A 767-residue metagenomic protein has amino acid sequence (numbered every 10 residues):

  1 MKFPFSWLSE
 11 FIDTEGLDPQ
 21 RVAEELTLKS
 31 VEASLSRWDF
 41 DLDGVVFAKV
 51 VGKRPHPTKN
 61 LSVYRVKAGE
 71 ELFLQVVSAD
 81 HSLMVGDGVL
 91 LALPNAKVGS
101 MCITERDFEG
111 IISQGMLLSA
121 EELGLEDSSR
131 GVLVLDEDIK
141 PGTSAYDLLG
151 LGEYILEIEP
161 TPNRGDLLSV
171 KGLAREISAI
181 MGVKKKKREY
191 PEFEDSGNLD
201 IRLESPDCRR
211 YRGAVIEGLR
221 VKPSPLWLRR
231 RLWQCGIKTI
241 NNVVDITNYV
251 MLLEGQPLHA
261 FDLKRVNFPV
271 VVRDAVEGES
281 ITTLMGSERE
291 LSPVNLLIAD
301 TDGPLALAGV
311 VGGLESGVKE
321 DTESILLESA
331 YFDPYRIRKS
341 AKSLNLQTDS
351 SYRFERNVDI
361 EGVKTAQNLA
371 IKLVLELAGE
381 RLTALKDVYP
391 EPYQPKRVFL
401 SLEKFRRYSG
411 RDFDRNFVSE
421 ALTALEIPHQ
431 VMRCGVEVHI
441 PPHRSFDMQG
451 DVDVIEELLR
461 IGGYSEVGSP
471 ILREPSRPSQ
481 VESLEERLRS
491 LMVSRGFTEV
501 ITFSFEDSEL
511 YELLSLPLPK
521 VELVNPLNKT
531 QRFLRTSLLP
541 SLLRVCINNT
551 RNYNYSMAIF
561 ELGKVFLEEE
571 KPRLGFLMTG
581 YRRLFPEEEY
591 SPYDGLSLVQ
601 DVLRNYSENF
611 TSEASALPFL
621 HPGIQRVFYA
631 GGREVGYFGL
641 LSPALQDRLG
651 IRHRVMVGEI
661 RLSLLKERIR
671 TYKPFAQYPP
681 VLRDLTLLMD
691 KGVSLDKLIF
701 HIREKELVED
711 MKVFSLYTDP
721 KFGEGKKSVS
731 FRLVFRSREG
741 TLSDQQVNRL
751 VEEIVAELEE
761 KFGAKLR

Functional and structural regions predicted by a protein language model:
M1-P191, L326, S343-N345, D349 (+4 more regions): Phosphate-backbone binding interfaces of nucleic-acid-interacting proteins
K2, A424-I427, D451, E588-R767: A carboxyl-terminal module marker
F3-L8, E153-T161, R209-E217, D349-R356 (+8 more regions): Short, hydrophobic beta-strand segments
E24, P55-P57, M181, K186-E279: Glycine/proline-enriched, intrinsically flexible loops and inter-domain linkers
F47-V76, T247-E315: Conserved mixed alpha/beta core segments that line enzyme active sites in large multi-domain catalysts
S113-L118, L133, I298-Q394, L567-E569: Mobile "lid/hinge" segments at catalytic clefts and subdomain interfaces of large enzymes
G172, V398-Y555, F560, R683 (+2 more regions): Extended, well-folded interaction surfaces typified by the phenylalanyl-tRNA synthetase beta subunit core
M181-R202, A378-F405: Terminal amphipathic helices with adjacent charged low-complexity linkers/tails
